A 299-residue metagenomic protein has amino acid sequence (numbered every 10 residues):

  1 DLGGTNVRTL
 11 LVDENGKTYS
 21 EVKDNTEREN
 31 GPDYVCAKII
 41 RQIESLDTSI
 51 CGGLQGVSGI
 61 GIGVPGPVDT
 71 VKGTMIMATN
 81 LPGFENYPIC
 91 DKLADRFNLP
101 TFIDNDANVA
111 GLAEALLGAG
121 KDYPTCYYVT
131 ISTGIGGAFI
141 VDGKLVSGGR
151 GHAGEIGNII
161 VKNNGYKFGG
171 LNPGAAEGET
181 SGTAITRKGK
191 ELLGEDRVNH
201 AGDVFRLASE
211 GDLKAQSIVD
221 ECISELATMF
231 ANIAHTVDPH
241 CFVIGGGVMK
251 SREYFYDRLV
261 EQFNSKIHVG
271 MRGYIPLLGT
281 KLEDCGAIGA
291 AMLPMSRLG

Functional and structural regions predicted by a protein language model:
D1-G59, V68-T74, D91-T101, A113-P124 (+1 more regions): ATP-binding/phosphotransfer module of carbohydrate and carboxylate kinases, centering on a glycine-rich
E21-D24, T79, G149: Short hydrophobic alpha-helix segments
N25-R28, G83-F84, A153-E155: A short acidic/small-residue loop/turn micro-motif
G73-F84: A charged helix-plus-loop insertion that forms the helical arch/lid used to bind and gate nucleic-acid substrates
I103-A107: Short loop/edge segments at beta-strand edges and connector loops that shape dinucleotide/nucleotide cofactor-binding
Y123-E179: Glycine-rich phosphate-binding loop of actin/hexokinase-like ATP-binding domains
